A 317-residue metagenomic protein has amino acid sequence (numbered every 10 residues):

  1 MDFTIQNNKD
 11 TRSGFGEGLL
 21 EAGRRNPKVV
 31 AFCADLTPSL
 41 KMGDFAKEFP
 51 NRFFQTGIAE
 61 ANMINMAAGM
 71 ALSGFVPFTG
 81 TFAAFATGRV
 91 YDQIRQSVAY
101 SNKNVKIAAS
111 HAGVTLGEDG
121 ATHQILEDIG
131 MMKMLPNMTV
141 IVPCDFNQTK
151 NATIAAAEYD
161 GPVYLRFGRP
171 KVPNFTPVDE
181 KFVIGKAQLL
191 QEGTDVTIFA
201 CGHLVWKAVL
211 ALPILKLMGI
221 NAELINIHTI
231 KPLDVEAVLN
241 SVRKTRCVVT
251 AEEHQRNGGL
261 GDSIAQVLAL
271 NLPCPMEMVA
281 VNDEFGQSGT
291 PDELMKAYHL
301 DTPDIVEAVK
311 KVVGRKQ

Functional and structural regions predicted by a protein language model:
M1-R166, K171: Thiamine diphosphate
R12-G14, K28, P38-K47, L116-G117 (+1 more regions): Thiamine diphosphate
